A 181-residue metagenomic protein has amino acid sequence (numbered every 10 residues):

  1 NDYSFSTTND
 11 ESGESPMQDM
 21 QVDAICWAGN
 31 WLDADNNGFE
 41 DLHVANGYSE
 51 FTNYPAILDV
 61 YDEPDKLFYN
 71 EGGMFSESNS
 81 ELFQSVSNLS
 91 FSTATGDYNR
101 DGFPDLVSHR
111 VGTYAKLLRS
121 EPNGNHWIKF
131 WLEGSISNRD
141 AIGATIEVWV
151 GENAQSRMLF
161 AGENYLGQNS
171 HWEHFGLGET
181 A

Functional and structural regions predicted by a protein language model:
N1-S6, E50-S78, Y114-N125: Beta-propeller blade repeat segments, especially FG-GAP/WD-type strand-to-loop junctions in 6- to 7-bladed propeller
D2-M20, S80-Q84: Surface-exposed loop and turn segments in beta-propeller and other repeat-based domains that flank or scaffold
F5, E77-A181: Gly/Ser/Thr/Pro-enriched helix-cap/hinge segments flanking short amphipathic alpha-helices
Q18-V22, Y54-V60, S137-N138: Short consensus segments that form the blades of beta-propeller domains, in both extracellular/periplasmic
Q21-W31, S90-S92: Signature of short aromatic-glycine-proline-rich micro-motifs recurring in repeat-based ectodomains
W27, W31, D35, H43-F51: Loop/turn-rich, solvent-exposed surfaces of beta-rich toroidal or solenoidal domains
W31-N37, T95-N99: Acidic, divalent-cation-chelating loop motifs in proteins
N36-A45, D101-H109: Acidic/hydrophobic-patterned starts of short beta strands in beta-sheet-rich repeat architectures
